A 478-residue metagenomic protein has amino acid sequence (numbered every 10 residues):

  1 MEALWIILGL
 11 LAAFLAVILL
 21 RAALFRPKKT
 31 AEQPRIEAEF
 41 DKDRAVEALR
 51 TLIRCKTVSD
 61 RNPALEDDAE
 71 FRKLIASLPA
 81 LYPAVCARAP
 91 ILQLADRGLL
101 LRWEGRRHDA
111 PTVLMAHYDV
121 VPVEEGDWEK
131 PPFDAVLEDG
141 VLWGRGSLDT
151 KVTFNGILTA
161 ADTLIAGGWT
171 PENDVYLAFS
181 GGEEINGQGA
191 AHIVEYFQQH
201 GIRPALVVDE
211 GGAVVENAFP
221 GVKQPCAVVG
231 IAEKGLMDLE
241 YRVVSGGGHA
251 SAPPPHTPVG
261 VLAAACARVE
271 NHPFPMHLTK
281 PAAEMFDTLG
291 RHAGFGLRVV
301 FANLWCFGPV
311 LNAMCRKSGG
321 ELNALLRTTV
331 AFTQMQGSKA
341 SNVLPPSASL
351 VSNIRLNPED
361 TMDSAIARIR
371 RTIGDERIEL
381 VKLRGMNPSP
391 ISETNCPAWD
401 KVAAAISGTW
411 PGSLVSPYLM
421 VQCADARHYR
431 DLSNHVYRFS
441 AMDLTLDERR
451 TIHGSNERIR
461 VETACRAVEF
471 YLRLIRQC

Functional and structural regions predicted by a protein language model:
W5-S147, G167-P171: Acidic/His- and Gly-rich active-site-bordering loop/insert found across diverse amide/peptide-bond hydrolases
I18-R21, T159-A166, A264-A267, R473-R476: Short glycine/serine- and small hydrophobic-enriched flexible loop segments
L92, R107-D109, V215-E216, P275-K339 (+3 more regions): An extended, acidic, His-containing surface patch that forms the Zn2+-binding/catalytic region of metallohydrolases
Y118-D119, V269-P273, R370-I378: A common structural junction motif
V141-G144, L148-V228: Acidic/histidine-rich catalytic neighborhood of metal-dependent amide-processing enzymes
A191, Q199-D363: Midchain, well-structured core segments that form catalytic/ion-binding scaffolds
H256-T257, A365-I373: Short amphipathic alpha-helices in soluble, non-transmembrane regions that often serve as interface/regulatory elements
